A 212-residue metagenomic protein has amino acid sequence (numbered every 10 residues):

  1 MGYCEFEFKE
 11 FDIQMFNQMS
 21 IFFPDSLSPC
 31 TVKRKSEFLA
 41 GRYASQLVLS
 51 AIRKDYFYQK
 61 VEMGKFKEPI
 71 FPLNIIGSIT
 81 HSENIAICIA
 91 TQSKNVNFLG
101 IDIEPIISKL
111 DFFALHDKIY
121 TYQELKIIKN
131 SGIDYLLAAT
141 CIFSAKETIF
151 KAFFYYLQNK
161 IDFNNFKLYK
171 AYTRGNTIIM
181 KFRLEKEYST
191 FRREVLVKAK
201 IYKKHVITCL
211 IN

Functional and structural regions predicted by a protein language model:
M1-N212: Core catalytic alpha/beta fold that binds nucleotide/phospho-ligands
